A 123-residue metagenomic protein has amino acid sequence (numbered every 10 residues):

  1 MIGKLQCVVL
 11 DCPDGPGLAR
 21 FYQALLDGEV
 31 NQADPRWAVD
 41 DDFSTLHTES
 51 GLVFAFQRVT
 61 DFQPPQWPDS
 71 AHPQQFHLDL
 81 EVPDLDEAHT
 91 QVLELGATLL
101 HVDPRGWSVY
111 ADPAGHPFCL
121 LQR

Functional and structural regions predicted by a protein language model:
I2-G3, V9-F54, E87-T90, E94-V109: Core segments of cupin and vicinal oxygen chelate
Q6-V8, F76-H77: Short active-site oxyanion
E49, Q57-D61, R123: Generic beta-structure capping elements
D61-W67: A short, acidic/glycine-rich surface segment
W67-V92: Mid-chain, well-packed structural core segment of small domains
V102, L120-R123: Short beta->alpha transition motifs characteristic of CBS
